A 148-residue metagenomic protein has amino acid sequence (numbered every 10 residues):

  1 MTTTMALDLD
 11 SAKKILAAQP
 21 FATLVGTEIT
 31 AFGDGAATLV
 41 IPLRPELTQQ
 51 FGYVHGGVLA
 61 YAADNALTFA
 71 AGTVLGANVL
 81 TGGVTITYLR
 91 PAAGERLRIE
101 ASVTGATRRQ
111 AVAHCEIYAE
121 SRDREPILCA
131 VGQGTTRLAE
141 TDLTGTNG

Functional and structural regions predicted by a protein language model:
M1-T38, G148: Non-catalytic linker/capping segments at the edges of enzyme domains
T2-A6, L75-N78, A92-G94, R98 (+1 more regions): HotDog/MaoC-like acyl-thioester-processing domains
A36-P42, A101: Short, aliphatic-rich beta-strand segments
L43-R44, T48-A62: A conserved, well-ordered hydrophobic junction motif at loop->secondary-structure transitions
G57-V79: Active-site helix/loop of acyl-thioester processing domains in fatty-acid/polyketide metabolism, spanning hotdog-fold
